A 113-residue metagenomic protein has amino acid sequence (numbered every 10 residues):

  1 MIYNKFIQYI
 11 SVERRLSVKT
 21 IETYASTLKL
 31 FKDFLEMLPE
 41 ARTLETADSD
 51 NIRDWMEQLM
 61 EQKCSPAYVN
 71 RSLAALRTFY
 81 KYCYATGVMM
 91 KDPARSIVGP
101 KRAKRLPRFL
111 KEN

Functional and structural regions predicted by a protein language model:
N4-K19, A25, K29-L106: N-terminal core-binding DNA-recognition domain of tyrosine recombinases/integrases
L106-N113: Long, amphipathic, Lys/Arg-enriched alpha-helical "connector/arm" segment
